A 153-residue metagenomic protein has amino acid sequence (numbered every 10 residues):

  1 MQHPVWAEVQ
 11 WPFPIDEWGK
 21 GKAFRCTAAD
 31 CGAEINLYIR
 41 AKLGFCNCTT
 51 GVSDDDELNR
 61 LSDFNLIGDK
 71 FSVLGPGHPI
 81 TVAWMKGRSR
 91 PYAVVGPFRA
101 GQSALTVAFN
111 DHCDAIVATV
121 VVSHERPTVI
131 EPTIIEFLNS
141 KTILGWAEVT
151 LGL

Functional and structural regions predicted by a protein language model:
Q2-P12: Short aromatic-glycine motifs in intrinsically disordered, low-complexity regions
Q10-E57: Secretory pathway targeting signatures of secreted, lumenal, and periplasmic proteins
E17-G19, C31, M85-K86, A108-I116: Short, solvent-exposed coil/turn segments at beta-strand boundaries
G21-A23, G32, F98-T106, I116 (+1 more regions): Short, surface-exposed coil-to-beta transition loops
R40-G44, V94-A100, F109-D114, T119-R126: Short, flexible beta-strand-to-coil junctions
F45-H78: Mature extracytoplasmic domains of secretory-pathway proteins
G68-D111: Signature of long, low-cysteine stretches enriched in small and polar/charged residues
H112-L153: Surface-exposed amphipathic alpha-helical segments
